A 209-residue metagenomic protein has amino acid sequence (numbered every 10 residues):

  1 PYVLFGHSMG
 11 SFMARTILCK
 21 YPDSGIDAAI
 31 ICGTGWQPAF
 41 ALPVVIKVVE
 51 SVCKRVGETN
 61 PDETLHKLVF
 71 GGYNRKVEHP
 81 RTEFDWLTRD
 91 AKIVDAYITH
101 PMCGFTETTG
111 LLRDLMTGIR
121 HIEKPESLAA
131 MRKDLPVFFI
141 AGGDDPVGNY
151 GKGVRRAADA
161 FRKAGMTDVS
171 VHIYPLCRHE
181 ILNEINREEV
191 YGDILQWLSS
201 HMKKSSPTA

Functional and structural regions predicted by a protein language model:
P1-V3: Gly/Ser-rich "nucleophile elbow"/oxyanion-hole loop immediately N-terminal to the catalytic nucleophile in hydrolases
F5, F12-M102: Alpha/beta-hydrolase-fold enzymes
C103, E107-A129: Active-site nucleophile elbow and catalytic-triad environment of alpha/beta-hydrolase enzymes
M131-V137, A164-T167: Short, proline-enriched alpha-helix->beta-strand connector loops that line the catalytic pocket of alpha/beta-hydrolase
F139-A141: Short beta-strand/loop motif that positions the catalytic acidic residue of the alpha/beta-hydrolase fold
G143-P146, C177-R178: Acidic beta-to-alpha connecting loop that harbors the catalytic carboxylate
P146-R156: Conserved alpha/beta-hydrolase "acid-adjacent" motif
A164, D168-A209: Catalytic active-site module of serine/aspartate enzymes centered on a nucleophile-bearing elbow/loop
